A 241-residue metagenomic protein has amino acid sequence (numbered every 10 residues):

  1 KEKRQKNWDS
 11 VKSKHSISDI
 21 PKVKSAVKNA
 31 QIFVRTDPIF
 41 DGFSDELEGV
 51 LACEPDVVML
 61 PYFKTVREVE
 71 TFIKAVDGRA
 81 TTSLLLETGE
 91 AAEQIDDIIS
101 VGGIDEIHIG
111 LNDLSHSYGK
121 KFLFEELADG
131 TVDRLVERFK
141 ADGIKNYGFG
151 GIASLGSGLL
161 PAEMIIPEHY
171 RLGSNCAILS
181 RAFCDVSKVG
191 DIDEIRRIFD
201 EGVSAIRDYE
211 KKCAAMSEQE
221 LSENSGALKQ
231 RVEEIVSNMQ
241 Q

Functional and structural regions predicted by a protein language model:
K1-Q241: Expand to "…catalyze enediolate/carbanion chemistry for C-C bond making/breaking, isomerization, decarboxylation
